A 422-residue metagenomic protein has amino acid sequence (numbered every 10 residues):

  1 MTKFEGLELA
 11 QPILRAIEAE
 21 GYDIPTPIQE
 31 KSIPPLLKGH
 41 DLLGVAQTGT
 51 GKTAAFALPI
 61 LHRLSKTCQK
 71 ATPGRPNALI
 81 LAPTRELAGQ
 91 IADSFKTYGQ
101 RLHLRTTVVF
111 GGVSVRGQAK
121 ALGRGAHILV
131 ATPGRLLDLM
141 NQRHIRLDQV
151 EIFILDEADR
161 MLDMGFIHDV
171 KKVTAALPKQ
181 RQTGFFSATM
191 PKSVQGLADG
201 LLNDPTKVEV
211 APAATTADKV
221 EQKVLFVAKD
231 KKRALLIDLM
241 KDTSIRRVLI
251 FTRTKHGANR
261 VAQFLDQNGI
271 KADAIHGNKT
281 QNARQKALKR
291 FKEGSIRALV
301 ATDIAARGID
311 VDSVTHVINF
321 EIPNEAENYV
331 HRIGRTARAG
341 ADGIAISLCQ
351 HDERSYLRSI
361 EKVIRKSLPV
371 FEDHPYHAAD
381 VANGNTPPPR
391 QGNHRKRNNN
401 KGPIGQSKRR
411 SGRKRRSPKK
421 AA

Functional and structural regions predicted by a protein language model:
T2-V381: Conserved helicase RecA-like core
G384-A422: Intrinsically disordered, Lys/Arg-rich low-complexity segments
